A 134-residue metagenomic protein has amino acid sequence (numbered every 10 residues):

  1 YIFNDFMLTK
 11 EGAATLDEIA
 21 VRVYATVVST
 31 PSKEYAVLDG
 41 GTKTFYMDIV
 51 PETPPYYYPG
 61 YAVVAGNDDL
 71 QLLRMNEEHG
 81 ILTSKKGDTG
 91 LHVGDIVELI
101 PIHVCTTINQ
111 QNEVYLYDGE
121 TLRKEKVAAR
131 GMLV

Functional and structural regions predicted by a protein language model:
Y1-V134: Active-site anion/phosphate-binding pocket segments in diverse small-molecule metabolic enzymes
